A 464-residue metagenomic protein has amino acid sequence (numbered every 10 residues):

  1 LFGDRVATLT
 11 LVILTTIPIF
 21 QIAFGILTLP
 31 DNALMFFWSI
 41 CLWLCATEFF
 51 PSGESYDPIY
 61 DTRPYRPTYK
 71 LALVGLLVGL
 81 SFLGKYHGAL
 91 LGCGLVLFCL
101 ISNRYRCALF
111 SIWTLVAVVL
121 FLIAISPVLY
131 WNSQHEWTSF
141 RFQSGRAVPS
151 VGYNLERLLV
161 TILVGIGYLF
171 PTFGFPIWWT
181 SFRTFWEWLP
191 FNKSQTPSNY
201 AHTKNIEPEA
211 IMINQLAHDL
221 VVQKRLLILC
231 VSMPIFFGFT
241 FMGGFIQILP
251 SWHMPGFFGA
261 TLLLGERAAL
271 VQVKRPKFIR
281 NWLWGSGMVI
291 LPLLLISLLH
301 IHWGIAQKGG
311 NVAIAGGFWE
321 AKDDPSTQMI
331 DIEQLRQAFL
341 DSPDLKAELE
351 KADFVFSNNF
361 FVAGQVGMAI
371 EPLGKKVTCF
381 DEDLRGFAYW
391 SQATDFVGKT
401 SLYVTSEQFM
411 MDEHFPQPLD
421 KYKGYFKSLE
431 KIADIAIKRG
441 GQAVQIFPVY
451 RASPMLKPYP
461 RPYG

Functional and structural regions predicted by a protein language model:
F2-R5, C41-L71, W179: Membrane-interface transmembrane helices that cradle and orient dolichyl/undecaprenyl
T10-I19, V78, F82: Short helix- or helix-capping micro-motifs that position conserved polar/aromatic residues at function-defining sites
G25-A33: Short acidic/glycine- and proline-prone juxtamembrane loop motifs at membrane-interface regions of multi-pass membrane
L80, G92-G243: Transmembrane-lumen/periplasm boundary regions of multi-pass, lipid-linked membrane glycan transferases
A201, E207, I213, L270-V312: Signature aromatic-anchored transmembrane alpha helix within multi-pass, membrane-resident enzymes that catalyze glycan
I246-S286: Hydrophobic/aromatic-rich transmembrane helices and adjacent perimembrane loops
G317-G386: Short periplasmic/luminal acceptor-recognition loop of GT-C membrane glycosyltransferases, typified by
P343, T378, D383-G464: Aromatic/acidic, Gly/Pro-rich catalytic loop(s) in extracytoplasmic/lumenal soluble domains of multi-pass membrane
